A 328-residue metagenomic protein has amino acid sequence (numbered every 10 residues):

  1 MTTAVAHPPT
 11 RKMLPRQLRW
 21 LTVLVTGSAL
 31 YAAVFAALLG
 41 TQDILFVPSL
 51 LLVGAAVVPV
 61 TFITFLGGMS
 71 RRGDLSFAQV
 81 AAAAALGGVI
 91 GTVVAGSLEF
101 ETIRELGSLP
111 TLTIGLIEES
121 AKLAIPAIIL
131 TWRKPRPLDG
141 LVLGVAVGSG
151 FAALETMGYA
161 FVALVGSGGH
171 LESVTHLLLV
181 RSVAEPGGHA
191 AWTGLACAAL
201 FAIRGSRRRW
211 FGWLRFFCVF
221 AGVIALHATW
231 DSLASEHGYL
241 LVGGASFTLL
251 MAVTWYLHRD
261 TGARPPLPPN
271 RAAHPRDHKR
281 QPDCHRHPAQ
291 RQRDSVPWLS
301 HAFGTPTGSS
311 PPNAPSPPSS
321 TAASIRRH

Functional and structural regions predicted by a protein language model:
M1-S316, S320-H328: Hydrophobic alpha-helical segments at protein termini of multi-pass membrane proteins
